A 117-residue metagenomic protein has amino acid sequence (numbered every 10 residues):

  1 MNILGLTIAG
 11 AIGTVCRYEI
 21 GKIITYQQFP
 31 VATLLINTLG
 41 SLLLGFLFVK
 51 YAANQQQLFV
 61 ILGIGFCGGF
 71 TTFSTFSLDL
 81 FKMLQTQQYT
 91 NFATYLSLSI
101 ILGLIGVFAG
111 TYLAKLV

Functional and structural regions predicted by a protein language model:
M1-V117: Membrane-interface helix-loop junctions in multi-pass transporters/channels
